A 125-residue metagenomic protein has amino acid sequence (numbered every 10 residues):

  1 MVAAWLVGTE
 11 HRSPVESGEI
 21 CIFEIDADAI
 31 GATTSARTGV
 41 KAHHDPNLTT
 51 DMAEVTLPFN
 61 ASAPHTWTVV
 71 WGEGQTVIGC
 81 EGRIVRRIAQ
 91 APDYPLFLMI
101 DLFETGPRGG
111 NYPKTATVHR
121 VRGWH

Functional and structural regions predicted by a protein language model:
M1-S35: Secretory/extracellular carbohydrate-interaction modules and structurally similar beta-sandwich "look-alikes"
T9-S13, A27-I30, N47, V85 (+2 more regions): Solvent-exposed loop/turn segments at secondary-structure junctions within structured extracellular/periplasmic domains
S13-E16, N60, A89-Y94: Extracellular/periplasmic catalytic domains that process cell-envelope and extracellular macromolecules
G39-T66: Short, aromatic/His-centered strand-loop micro-motif at the edge of beta-sheets
A63-W71, T76-I78: Short tryptophan-centered beta-strand motifs in secreted/extracellular beta-sheet-rich domains of glycan-recognition
E73, C80-G82, E104: A mature extracytoplasmic/lumenal domain signature
C80-M99: Short, solvent-exposed beta-strand-to-loop segments that form ligand-recognition rims of beta-rich domains
D93-H125: Ligand-recognition surfaces built from glycine- and aromatic
